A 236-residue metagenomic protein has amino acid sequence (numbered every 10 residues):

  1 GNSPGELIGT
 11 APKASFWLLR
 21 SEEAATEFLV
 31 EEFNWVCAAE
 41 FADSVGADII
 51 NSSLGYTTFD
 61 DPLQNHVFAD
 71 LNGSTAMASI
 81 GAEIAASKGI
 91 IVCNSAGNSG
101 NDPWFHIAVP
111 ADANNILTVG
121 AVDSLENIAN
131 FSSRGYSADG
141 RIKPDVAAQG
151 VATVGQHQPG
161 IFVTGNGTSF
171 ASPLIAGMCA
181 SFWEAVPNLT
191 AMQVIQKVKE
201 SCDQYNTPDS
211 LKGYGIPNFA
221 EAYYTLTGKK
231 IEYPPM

Functional and structural regions predicted by a protein language model:
G1-E31, V45-D48, D60-P62, S87-G89 (+4 more regions): Subtilisin-like serine protease catalytic core
S3, E22-T26, G55-F59, N98-D102 (+5 more regions): Solvent-exposed loop/turn segments at secondary-structure junctions within structured extracellular/periplasmic domains
I8-G9, S15-R20, D43, D48-S53 (+9 more regions): Structural recognition of the beta-strand scaffold that forms the well-ordered cores of secreted hydrolase catalytic
W17-E23, D48, H106, G150-K212 (+1 more regions): Hydrolase catalytic cores
E40-N72, S95: Short acidic, glycine-rich surface-loop motifs adjacent to enzyme active sites
N72-G89: Catalytic-core regions built around general acid/base machinery
G97, A220-M236: Secreted peptidase-domain scaffold signal
A111-E184, N188, E221: Extracellular S/T/G-rich loop segment that most often corresponds to the catalytic His/Ser-adjacent loop
